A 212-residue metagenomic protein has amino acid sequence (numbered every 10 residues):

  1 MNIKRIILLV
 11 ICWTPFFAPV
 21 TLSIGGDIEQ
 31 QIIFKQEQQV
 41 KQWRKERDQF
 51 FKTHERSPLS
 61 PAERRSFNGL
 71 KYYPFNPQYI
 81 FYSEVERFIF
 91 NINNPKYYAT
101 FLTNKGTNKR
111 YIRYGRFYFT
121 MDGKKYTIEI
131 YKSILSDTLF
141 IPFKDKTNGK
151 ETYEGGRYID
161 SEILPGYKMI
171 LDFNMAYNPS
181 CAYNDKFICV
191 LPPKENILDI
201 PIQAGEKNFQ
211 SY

Functional and structural regions predicted by a protein language model:
M1-Q31: Bacterial Sec-dependent N-terminal signal peptides
L22-E86: Start-of-domain marker
P77, D122-Y126, Y167: Short acidic/polar mixed-charge low-complexity motifs
Y79, N94-Y98, T138, E195 (+1 more regions): Terminal leader/tail segments of proteins
V85, K132-I134, D145-T147, F173-Y177 (+1 more regions): A mature extracytoplasmic/lumenal domain signature
I89-E154: Mid-length scaffold segments of soluble, non-membrane domains
P142-Y177: Acidic, glycine-rich flexible loop segments
G149-E151, Y177-Y212: Extended, aromatic/histidine-rich regions of cofactor-dependent oxidoreductases associated with respiratory
